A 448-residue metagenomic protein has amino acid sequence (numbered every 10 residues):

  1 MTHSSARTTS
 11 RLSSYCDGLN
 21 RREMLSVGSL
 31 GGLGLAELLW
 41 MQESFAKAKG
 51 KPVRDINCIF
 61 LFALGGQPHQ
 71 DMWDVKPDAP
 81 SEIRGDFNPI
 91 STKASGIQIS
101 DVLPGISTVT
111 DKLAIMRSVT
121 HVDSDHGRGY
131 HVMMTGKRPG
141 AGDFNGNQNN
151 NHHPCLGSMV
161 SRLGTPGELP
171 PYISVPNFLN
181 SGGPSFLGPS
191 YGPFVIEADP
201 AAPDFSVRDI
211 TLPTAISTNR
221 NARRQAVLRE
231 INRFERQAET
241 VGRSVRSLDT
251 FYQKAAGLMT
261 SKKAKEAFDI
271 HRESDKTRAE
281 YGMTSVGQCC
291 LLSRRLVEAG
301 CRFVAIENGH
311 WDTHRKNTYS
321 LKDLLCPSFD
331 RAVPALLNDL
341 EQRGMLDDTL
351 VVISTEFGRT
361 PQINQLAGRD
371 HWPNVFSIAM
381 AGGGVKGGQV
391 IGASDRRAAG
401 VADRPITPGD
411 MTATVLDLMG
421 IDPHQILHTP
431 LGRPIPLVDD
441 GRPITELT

Functional and structural regions predicted by a protein language model:
M1-T448: Ligand-binding pockets and gating/stacking loops
